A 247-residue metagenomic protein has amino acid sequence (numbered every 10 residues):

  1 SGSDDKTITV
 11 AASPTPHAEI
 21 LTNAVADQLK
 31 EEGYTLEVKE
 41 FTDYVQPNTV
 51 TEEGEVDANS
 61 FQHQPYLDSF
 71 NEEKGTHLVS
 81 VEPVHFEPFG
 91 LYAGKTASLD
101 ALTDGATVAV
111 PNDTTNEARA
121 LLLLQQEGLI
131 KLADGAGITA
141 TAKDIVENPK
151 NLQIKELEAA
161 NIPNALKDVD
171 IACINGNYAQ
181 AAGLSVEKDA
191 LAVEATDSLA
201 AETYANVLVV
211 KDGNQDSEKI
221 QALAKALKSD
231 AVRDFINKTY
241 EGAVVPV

Functional and structural regions predicted by a protein language model:
S1-I8, P246-V247: Short, low-complexity disordered leader/linker segments with a strong preference for bacterial N-terminal type II
T15-E37: Short, polar/charged alpha-helical segment
V38-T49, G137-N164: Short helix-initiation/N-cap motifs at beta->coil->alpha
E52-Q62, A106, L129, K150-Q153 (+1 more regions): Alpha-to-beta junction loops
S69-V81, T96, D168, C173 (+1 more regions): Ligand-binding "clamshell"
V81-I130, R233: A conserved helix-loop-strand patch within extracytoplasmic ligand-binding domains of the periplasmic binding
P88-L99, Y204-S217: A bilobed periplasmic-binding-protein/Venus flytrap-type ligand-binding module shared by bacterial periplasmic
E117-Q125, A226-P246: Periplasmic-binding protein-like
